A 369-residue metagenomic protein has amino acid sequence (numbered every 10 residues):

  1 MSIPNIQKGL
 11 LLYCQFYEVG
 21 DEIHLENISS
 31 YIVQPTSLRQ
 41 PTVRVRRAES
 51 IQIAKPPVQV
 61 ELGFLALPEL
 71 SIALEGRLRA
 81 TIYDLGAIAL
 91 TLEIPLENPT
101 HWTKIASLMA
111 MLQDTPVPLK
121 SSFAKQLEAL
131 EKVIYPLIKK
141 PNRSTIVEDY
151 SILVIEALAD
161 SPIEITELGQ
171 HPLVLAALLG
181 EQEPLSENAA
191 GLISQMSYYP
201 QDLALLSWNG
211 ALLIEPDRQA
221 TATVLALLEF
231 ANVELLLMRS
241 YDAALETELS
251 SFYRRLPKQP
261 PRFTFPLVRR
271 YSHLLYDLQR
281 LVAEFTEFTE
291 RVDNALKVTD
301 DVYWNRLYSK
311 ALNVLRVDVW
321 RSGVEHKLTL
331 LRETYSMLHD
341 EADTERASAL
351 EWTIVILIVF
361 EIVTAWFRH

Functional and structural regions predicted by a protein language model:
M1-L205: Short Lys/Arg-enriched alpha/beta "domain-start" segment
S2-Q7, A220, R270-L275: Soluble regions of membrane-associated proteins that transit the secretory/organelle pathway
S29, A106-M109, A124, E128-E131 (+8 more regions): Generic detector of well-ordered alpha-helical segments enriched in charged/polar residues, highlighting helical
N188-L203, L227-R239, H273-E287: Short charge-dense sequence patches
L212-L228, L256-F265: Short, charge-rich amphipathic alpha-helices with coiled-coil/heptad character
R218-S250: Switch/coupling subdomain of P-loop NTPase systems
S240-D242, L249-E361, W366-R368: Membrane-associated alpha-helical segments
